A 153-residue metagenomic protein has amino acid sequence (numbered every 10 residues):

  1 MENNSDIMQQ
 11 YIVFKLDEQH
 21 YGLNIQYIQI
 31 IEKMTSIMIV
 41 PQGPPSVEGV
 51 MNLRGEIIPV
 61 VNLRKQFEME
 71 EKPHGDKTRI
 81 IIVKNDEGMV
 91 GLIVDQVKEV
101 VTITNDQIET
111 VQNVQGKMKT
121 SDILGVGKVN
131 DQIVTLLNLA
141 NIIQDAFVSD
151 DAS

Functional and structural regions predicted by a protein language model:
M1-S153: An acidic, low-aromatic, low-complexity terminal/linker signal
